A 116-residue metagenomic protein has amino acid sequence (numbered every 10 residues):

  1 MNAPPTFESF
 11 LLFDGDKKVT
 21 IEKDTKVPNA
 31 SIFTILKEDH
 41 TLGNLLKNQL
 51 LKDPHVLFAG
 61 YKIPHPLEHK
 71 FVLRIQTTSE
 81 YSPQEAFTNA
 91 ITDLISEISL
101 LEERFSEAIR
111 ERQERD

Functional and structural regions predicted by a protein language model:
M1-D116: Protein-protein interaction/assembly regions in multi-subunit complexes
